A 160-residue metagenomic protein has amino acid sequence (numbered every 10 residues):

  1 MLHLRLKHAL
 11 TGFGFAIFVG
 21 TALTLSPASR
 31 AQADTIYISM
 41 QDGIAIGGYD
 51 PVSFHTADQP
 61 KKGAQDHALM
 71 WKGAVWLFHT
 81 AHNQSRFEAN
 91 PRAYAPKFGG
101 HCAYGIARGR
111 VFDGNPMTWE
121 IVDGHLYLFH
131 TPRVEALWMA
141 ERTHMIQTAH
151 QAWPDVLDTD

Functional and structural regions predicted by a protein language model:
L2-I17, T21: Bacterial N-terminal signal peptides that target proteins for export
A22-S26: Short, contiguous, helix-prone interaction/anchoring segments in small proteins
P27-D160: Charged, low-complexity intrinsically disordered segments
